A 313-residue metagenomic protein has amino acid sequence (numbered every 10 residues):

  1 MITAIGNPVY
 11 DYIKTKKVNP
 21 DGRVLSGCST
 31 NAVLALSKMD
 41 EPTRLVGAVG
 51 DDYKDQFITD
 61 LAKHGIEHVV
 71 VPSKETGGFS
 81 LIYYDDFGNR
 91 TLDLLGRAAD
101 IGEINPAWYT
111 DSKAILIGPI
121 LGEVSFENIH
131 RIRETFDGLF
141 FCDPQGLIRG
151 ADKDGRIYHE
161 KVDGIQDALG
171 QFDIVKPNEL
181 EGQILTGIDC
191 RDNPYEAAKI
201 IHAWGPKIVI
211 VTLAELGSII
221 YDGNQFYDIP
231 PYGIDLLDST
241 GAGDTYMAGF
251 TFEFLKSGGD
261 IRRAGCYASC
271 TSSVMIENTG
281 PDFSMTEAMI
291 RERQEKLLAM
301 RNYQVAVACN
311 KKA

Functional and structural regions predicted by a protein language model:
M1-T3: Extreme N-terminal starter segment of soluble prokaryotic enzymes
N7-P8, T245: Active-site metal-binding loops of divalent metal-dependent hydrolases
Y10-N19, R23, K38-P119, E123 (+2 more regions): Conserved N-terminal subdomain of the carbohydrate kinase-like
C28-S37: Histidine-anchored nucleotide/phosphate-binding helix
L34, F79-I82, G217-Y221: Short beta-strand scaffold segments in enzyme catalytic cores
L36, N178, G243: Short, conserved phosphate/pyrophosphate- and ester-handling motifs at nucleotide-, phospho-/glycolipid
G118-E196: Conserved beta-alpha-beta core of the PfkB/ribokinase-like small-molecule kinase fold
E160-D167, D192-A313: Conserved phosphate-binding/catalytic region of the ribokinase-like
